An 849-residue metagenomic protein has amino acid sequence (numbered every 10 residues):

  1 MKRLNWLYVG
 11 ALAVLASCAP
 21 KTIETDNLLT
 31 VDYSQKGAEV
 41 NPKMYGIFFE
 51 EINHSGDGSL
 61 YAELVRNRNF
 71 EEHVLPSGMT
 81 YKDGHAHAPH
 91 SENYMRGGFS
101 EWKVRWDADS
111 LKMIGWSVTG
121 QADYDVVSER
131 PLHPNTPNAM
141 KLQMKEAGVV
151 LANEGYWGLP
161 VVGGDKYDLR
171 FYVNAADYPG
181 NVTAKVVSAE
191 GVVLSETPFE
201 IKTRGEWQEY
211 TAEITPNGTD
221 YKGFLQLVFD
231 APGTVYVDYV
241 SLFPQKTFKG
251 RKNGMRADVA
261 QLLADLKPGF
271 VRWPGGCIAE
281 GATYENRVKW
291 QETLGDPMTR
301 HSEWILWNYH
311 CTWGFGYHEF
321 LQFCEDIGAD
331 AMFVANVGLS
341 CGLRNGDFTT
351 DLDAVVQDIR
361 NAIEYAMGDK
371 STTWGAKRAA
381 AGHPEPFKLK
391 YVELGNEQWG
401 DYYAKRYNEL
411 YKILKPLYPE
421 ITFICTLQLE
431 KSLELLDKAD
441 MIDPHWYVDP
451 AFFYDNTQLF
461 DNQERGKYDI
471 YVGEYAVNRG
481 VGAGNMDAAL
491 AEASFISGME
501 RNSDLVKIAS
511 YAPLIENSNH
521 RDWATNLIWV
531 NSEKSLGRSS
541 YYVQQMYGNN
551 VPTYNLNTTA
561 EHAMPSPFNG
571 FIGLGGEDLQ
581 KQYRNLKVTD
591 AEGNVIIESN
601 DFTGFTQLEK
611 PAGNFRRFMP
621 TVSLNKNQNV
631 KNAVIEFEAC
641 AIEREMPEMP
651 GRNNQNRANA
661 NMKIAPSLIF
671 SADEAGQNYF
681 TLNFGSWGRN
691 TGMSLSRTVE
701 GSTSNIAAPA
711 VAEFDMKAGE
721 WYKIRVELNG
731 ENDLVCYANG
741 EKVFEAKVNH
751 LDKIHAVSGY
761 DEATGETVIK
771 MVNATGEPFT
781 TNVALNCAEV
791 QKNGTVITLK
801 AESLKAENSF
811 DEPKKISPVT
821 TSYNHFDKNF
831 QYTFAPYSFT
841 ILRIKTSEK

Functional and structural regions predicted by a protein language model:
M1-T25: Bacterial Sec-dependent N-terminal signal peptides
G10-L15, T119, N174, K631: N-terminal non-cleavable signal-anchor helices
A11, N632, W721, K753-H755 (+1 more regions): Short beta-strand-initiation
C18-A451, D461-G473, V477-P567, N585-I596 (+2 more regions): Non-catalytic accessory regions flanking glycosidase/transglycosidase catalytic cores in CAZymes
Y454: Catalytic or ion-translocation cores adjacent to nucleophile or general acid/base/metal-coordination motifs in diverse
Q458: Pocket-flanking alpha-helical
P565-L751: Extracellular glycan-recognition regions
